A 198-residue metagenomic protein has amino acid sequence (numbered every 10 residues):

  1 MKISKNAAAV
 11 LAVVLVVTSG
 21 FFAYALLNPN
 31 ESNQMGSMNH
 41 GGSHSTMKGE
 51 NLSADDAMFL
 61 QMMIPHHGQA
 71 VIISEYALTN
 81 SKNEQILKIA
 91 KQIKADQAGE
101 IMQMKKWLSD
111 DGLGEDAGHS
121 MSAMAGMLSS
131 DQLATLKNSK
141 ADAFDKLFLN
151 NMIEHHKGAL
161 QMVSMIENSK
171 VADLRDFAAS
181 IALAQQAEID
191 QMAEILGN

Functional and structural regions predicted by a protein language model:
M1-K2: N-terminal secretory signal peptides that target proteins for export/translocation
K5-A7, Y24-N198: All-alpha RGS (Regulator of G-protein Signaling) helical domain and cognate RGS-like helical scaffolds
A8-L11, V16-L26: Hydrophobic alpha-helical membrane-insertion segments, chiefly the h-region of N-terminal signal peptides
